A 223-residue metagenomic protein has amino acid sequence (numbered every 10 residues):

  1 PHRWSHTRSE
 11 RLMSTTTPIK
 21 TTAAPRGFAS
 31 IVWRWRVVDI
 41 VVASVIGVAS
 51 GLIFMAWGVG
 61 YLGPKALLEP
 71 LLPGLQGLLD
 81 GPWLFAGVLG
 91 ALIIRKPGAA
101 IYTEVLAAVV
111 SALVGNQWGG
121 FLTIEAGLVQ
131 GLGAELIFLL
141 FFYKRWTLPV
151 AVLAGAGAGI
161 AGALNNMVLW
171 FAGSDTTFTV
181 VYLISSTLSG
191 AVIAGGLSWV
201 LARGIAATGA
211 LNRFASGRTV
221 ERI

Functional and structural regions predicted by a protein language model:
S14-T16, P25-G90: Hydrophobic transmembrane alpha-helices
A24, V38, G47, E125-W170: Short helix-perturbing small/polar motifs within transmembrane alpha-helices
I40-S44, G81, F85, P97-V105 (+3 more regions): Hydrophobic alpha-helical transmembrane segments
I46-F54, G87, S111, Q130 (+3 more regions): Alpha-helical transmembrane segments of multipass membrane proteins
F54-L79, A112-T123, G162-S185: Membrane interfacial helix motifs at helix-loop boundaries and amphipathic/re-entrant anchors
L67-L68, K144-I223: Membrane-embedded alpha-helical hairpins and interfacial helices in multi-pass inner-membrane proteins
G81-R95, G133-F138: Generic transmembrane alpha-helix motif of multi-pass integral membrane proteins
A107-L136: Interfacial aromatic-anchored transmembrane helix boundaries in multi-pass membrane proteins
